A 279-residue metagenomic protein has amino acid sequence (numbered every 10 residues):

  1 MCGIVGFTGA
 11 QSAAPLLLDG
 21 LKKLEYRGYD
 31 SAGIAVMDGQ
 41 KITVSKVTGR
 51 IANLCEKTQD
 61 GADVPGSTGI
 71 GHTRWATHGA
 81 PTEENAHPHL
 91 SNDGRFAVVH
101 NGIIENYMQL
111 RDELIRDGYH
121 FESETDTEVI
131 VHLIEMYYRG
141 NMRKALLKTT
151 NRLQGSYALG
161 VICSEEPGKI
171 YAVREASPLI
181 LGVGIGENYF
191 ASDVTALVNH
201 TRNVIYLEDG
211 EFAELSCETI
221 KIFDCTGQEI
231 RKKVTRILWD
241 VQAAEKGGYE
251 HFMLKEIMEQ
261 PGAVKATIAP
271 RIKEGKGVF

Functional and structural regions predicted by a protein language model:
M1-F279: Conserved short alpha-helical segments that host acidic/polar catalytic motifs at enzyme active sites
